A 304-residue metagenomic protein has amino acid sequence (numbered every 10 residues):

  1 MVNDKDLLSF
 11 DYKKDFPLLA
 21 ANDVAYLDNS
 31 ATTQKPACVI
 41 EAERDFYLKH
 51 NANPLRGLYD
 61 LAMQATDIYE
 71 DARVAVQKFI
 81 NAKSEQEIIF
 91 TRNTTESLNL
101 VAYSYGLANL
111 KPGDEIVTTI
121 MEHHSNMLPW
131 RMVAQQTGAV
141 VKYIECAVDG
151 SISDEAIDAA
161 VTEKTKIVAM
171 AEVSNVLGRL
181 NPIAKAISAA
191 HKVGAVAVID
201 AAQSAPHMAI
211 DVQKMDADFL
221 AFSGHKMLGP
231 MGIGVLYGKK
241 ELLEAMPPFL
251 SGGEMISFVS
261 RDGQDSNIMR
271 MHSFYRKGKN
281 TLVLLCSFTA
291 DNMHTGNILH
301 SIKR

Functional and structural regions predicted by a protein language model:
M1-R304: Pyridoxal 5′-phosphate
